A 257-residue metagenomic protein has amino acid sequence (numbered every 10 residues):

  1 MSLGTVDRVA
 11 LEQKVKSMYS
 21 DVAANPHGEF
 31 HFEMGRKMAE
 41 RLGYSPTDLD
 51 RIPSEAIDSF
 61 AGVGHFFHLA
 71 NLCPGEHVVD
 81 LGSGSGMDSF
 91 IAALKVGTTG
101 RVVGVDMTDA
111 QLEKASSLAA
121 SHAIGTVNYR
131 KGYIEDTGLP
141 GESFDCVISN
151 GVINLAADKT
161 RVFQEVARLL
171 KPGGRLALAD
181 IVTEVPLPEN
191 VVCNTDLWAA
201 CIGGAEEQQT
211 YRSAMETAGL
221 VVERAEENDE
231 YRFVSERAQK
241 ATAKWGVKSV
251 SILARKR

Functional and structural regions predicted by a protein language model:
M1-L42: N-terminal auxiliary segments of SAM/dcSAM-dependent transferases
E33-H77, D88-K95: Conserved alpha-helix/loop element of class I SAM-dependent methyltransferases that forms part of the SAM/SAH-binding
P74, E135-C146: A short acidic, Gly/Pro-enriched loop at the edge of an enzyme's catalytic core that lines a small-molecule cofactor
V78, V147-I148: Hydrophobic beta-strand segment of the Class I
H122-D136: Conserved SAM-binding strand-loop segment of SAM-dependent methyltransferases
T160-R175: A short glycine-rich, Lys/Arg-flanked "PGG" loop and its adjoining helix->strand segment in the class I
V182-I202: Short, glycine-/aromatic-enriched active-site segment of Class I SAM-dependent methyltransferases
G203-G219, E223-A225: Short alpha-helix
